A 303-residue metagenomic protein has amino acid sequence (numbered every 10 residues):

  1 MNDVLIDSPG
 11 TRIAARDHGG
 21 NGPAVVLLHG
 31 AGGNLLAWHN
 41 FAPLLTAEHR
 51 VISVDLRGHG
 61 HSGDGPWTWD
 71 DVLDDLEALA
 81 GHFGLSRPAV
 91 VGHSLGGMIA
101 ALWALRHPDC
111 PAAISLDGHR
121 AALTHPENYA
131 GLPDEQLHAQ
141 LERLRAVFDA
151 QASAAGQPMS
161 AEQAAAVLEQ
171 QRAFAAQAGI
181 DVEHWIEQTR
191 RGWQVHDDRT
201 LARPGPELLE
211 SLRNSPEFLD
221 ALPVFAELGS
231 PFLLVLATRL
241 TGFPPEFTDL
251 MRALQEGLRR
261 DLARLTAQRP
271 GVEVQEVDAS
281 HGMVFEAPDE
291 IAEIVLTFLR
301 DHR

Functional and structural regions predicted by a protein language model:
S8-D17: A short loop-to-beta-strand scaffold at the N-terminal edge of the catalytic core in hydrolase folds
R16-H61: Conserved HGGG/HGGXW glycine-rich cap/lid loop of the alpha/beta-hydrolase fold
I52, L56-V91, G131-P133: Active-site loop/oxyanion-hole signature of alpha/beta-hydrolase fold enzymes
S86-Y129: Conserved hydrolase catalytic core segment
A113-P158: Flexible "cap/lid" loop of the alpha/beta hydrolase fold
A150-S211: Conserved alpha/beta-hydrolase catalytic His-Asp/Glu region
G192-Q268: Conserved serine/cysteine hydrolase catalytic core
A279-P288: Catalytic histidine-centered segment of alpha/beta-hydrolase-like enzymes
